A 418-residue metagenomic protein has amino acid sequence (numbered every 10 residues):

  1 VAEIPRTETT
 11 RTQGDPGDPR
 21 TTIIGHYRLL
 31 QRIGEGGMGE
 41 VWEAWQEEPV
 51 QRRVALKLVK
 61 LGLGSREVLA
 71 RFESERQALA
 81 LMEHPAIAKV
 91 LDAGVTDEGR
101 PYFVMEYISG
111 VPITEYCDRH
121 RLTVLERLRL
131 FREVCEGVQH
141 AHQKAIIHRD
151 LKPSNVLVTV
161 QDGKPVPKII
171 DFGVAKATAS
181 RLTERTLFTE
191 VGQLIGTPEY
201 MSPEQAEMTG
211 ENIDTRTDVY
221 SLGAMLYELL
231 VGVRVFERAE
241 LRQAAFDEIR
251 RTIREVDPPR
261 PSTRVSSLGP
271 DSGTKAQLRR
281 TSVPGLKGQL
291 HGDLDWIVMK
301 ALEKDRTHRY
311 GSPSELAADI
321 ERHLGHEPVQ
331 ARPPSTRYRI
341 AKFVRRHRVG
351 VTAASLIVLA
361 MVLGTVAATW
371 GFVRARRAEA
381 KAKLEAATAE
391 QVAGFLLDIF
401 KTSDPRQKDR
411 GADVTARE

Functional and structural regions predicted by a protein language model:
E3, P334, K342-E418: Charged/polar helix/coil "stalk" or linker segments at domain boundaries
E3, T7-K275, L290: Conserved ATP-binding/catalytic core of the eukaryotic-like protein kinase fold, especially serine/threonine kinases
S65, H84, D305, R346-H347: Short loop-to-helix capping motifs
R76, F131, P198, L294 (+3 more regions): Short amphipathic alpha-helical/adjacent loop interface patches that line ligand and macromolecule-binding sites
Q289-L302: Conserved C-terminal C-lobe helix
R309: Conserved HRD-motif arginine in the catalytic loop of eukaryotic-like protein kinases
E327-A331: Regulatory extensions flanking the kinase catalytic core
